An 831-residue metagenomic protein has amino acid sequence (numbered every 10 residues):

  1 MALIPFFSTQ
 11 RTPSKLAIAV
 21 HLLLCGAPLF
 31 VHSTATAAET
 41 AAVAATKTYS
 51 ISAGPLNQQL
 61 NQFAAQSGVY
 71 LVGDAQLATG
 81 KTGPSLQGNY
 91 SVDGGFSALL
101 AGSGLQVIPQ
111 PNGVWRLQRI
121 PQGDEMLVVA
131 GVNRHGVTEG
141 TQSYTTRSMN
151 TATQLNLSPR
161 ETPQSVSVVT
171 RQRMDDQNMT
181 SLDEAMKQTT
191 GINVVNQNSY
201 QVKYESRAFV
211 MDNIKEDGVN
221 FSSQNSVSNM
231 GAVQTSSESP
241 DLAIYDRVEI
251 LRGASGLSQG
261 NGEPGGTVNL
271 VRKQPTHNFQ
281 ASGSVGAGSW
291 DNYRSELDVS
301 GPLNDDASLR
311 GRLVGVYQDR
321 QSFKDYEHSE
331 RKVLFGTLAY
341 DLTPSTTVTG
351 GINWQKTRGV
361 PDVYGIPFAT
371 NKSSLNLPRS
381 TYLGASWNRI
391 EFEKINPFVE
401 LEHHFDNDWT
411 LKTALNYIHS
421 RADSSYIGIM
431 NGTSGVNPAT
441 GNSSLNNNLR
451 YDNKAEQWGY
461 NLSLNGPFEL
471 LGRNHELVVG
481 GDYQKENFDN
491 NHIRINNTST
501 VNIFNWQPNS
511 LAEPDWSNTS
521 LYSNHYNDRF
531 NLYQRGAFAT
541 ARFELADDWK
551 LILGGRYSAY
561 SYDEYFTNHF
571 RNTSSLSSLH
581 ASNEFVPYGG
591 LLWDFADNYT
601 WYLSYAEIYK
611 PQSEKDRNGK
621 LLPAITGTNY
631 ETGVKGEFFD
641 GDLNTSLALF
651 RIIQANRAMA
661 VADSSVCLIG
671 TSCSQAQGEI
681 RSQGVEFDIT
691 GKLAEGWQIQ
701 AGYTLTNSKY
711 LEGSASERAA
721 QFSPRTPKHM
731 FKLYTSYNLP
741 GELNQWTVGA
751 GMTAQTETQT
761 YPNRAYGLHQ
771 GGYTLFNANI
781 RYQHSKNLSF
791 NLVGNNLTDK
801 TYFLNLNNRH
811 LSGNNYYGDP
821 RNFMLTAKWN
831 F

Functional and structural regions predicted by a protein language model:
A65-Q66, Y70-D74, S85, D124-N278 (+1 more regions): Acidic, small-polar-rich N-terminal luminal/periplasmic segments of exported/outer-membrane proteins
S223, A243-D246, R252, L257-G336 (+3 more regions): Outer-membrane beta-barrel translocator/receptor signature
Q318-S322, F335-H404, H419-A455, S499-Y526 (+4 more regions): Acidic/polar loop-and-plug regions of large Gram-negative outer-membrane beta-barrel proteins
A339-T343, A455, N474-E476, D482-E486 (+3 more regions): Structural signature of Gram-negative outer-membrane beta-barrels, strongest in the C-terminal barrel of TonB-dependent
V399-H419, N447-F566: Face-selective signature of the C-terminal outer-membrane beta-barrel domain
E402-H404, T410-N416, S420-G428, T600-Y602 (+3 more regions): Membrane-embedded beta-barrel scaffold of Gram-negative outer-membrane proteins
D548, Q675-N763, T798, K828-N830: Gram-negative outer-membrane beta-barrel transporters
T753-Y761, R781-F831: C-terminal beta-signal and adjacent terminal beta-strands/loops of Gram-negative outer-membrane beta-barrel proteins
